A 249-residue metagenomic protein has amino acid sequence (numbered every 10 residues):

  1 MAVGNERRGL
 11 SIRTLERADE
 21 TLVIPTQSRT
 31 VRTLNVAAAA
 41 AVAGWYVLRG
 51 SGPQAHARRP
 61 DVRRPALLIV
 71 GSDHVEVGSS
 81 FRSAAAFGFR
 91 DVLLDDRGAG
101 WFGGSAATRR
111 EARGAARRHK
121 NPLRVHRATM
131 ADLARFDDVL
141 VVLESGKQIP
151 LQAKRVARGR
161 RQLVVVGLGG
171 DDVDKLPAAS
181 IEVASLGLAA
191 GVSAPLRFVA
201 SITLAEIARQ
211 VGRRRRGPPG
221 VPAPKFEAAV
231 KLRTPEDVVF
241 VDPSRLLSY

Functional and structural regions predicted by a protein language model:
M1-T26, G52, S145-G187: Active-site/ligand-binding-proximal alpha/beta "capping" segment
N5, G71, A190: Conserved residues at beta->alpha junctions
G9-L10, V75, A194-P195: Residues that form or flank phosphate/diphosphate-binding pockets in enzymes that use nucleotide phosphates
R13-E16, L34, S79, F198: Generic recognition of short, well-ordered alpha-helical segments
Q27-L34, A189-A194: Glycine-rich, Arg-bearing micro-motifs that act as flexible, cationic patches
V36-A39: A glycine-rich, Thr/Ser-enriched phosphate-binding loop motif common to dinucleotide/cofactor-binding enzymes
A41-S145, A200-Y249: RNA substrate-binding interface of SAM-dependent RNA methyltransferases
